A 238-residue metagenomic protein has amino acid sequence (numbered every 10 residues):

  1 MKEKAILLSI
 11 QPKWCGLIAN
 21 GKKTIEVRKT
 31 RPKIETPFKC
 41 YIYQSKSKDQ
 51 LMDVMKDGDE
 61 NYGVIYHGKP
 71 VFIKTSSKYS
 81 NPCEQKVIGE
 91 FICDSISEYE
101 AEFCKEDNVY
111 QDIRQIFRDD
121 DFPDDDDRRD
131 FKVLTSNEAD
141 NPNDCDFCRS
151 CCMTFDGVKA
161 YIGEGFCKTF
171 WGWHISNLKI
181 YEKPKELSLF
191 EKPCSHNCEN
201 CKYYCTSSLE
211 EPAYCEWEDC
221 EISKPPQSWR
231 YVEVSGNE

Functional and structural regions predicted by a protein language model:
K2-E238: Structured alpha/beta reader/binder surfaces that contact nucleic acids or chromatin modification marks
